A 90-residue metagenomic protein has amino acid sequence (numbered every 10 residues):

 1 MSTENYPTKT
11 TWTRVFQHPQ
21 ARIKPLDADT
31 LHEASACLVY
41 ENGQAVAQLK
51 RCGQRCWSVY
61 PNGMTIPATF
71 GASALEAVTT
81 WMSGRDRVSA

Functional and structural regions predicted by a protein language model:
M1, S89-A90: Short, intrinsically disordered, low-complexity terminal/loop segments
M1-Y40: Negatively charged, low-complexity tracts enriched in Asp/Glu with abundant Ser/Thr
Y40-N42, P61: Active-site beta-strand termini and strand-to-loop segments that position acidic
Q48-I66: Short aromatic-glycine-(Arg/Gly/Cys) micro-motifs in beta-strand/loop hairpins
F70-V88: A short, charged, amphipathic alpha-helix used as a generic interaction element across diverse proteins
